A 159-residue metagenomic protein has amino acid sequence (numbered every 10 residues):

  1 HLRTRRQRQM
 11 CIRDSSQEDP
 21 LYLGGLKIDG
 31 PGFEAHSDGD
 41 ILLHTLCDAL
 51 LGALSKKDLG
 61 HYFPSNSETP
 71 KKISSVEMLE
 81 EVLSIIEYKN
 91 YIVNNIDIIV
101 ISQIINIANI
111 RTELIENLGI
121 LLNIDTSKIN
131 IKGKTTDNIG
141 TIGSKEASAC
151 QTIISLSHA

Functional and structural regions predicted by a protein language model:
H1-I12: Single conserved hydrophobic/aromatic residue that forms the stacking wall/gate of nucleotide- or nucleobase-binding
C11, L42, L46, L50: Active-site His/Glu-centered metal-binding helix of metallohydrolases
R13-K27, L122-K128: Acidic-glycine-rich active-site phosphate/pyrophosphate-binding loop
K27-S37, S65-P70, N138-I142: A short glycine/serine-rich beta->alpha loop
A49-I92: Glycine- and Gly-Pro-enriched alpha-helical subdomains that act as flexible, kink-prone "lid/hinge" or packing modules
E81, I92, A108, I153-S157: Hydrophobic alpha-helical transmembrane segments
D97-S102, N106, T112-I142: Short, conserved loop-to-beta-strand elements that form functional interface hotspots
I142-A159: C-terminal edge-of-domain segments
